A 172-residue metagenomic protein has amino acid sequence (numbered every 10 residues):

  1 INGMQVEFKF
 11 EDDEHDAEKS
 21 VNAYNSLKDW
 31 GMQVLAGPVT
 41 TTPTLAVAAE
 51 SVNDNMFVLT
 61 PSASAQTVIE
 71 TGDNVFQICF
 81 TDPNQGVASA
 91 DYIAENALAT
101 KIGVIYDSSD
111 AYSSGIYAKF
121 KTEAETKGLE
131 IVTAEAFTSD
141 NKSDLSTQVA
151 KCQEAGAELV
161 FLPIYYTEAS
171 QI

Functional and structural regions predicted by a protein language model:
I1-N2, I93: Flexible, small-residue-rich helix->loop connector segments that border functional cores
N2-E70, I78, F137-S139, S143-L145 (+1 more regions): Beta-alpha junction/loop-to-helix N-cap segments that form part of ligand/metal-binding clefts
V21, K28, A94-E95, Q153: Non-catalytic positions within long, well-ordered alpha-helices that form the structural scaffold/packing of enzyme
G31-Q33, A99, G156-E158: Short, high-confidence coil segments that cap the C-terminus of an alpha-helix and link into the following beta-strand
A36, L159-P163: Structural motif
V47, F120, I172: Aromatic/hydrophobic pocket-lining residues that form π-stacking "cages" and hydrophobic walls in ligand
V75-D140, L159: An alpha-beta-alpha
L145-Q153: Short amphipathic alpha-helix with an adjacent loop that forms part of the alpha/beta core around
